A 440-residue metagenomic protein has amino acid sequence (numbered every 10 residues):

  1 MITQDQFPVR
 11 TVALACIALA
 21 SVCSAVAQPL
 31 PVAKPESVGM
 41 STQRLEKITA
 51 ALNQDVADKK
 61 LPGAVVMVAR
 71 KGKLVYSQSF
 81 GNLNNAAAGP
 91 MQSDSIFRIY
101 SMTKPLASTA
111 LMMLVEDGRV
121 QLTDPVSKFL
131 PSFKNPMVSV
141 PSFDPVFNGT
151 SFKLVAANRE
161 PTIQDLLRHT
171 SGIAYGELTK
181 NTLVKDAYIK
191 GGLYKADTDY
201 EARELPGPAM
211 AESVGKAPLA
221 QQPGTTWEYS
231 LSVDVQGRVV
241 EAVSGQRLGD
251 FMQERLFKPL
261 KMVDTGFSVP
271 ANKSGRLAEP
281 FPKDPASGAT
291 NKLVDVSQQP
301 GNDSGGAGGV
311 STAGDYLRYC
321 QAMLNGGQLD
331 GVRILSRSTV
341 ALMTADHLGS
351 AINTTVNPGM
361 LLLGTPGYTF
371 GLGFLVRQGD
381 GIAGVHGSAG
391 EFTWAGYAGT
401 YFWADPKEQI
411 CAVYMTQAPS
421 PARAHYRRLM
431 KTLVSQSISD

Functional and structural regions predicted by a protein language model:
I2-A13: Bacterial N-terminal signal peptides that target proteins for export
A25-A27: Boundary at the C-terminal end of the N-terminal hydrophobic targeting segment
L30-I99, R119-Q121, N135-D144, N291-V294 (+3 more regions): Short, conserved catalytic-motif segment at the N-terminal edge
S41, K104, T312: Short, conserved phosphate/pyrophosphate- and ester-handling motifs at nucleotide-, phospho-/glycolipid
E46-N53, V66, G72, F97-F129 (+5 more regions): Active-site SXXK
P131-H386: Short, surface-exposed loop or secondary-structure junction motifs that flank catalytic or metal-binding residues
Y401-A404, Q409-A418: Short, well-ordered beta-strand elements
